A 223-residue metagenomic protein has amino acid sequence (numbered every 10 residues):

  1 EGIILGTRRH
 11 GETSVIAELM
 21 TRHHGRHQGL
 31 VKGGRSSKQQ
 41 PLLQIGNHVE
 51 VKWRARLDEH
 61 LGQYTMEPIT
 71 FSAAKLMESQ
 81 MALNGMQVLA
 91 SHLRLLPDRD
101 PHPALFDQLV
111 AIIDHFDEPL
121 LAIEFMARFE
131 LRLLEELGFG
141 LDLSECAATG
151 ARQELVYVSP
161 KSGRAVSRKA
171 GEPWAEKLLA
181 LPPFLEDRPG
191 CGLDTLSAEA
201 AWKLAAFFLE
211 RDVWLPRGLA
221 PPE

Functional and structural regions predicted by a protein language model:
E1-I16, M20-E223: Non-catalytic alpha-helical scaffolds and adjoining flexible linkers that form interface surfaces for assembly
